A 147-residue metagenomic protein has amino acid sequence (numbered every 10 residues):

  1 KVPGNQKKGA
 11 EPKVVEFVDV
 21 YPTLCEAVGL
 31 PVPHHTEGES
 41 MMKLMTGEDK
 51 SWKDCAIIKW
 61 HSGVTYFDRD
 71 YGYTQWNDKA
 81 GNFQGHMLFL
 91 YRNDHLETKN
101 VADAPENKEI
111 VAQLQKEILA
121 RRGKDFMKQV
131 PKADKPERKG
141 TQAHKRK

Functional and structural regions predicted by a protein language model:
Q6, K13, V18-R92, L96 (+2 more regions): C-terminal cap/loop subdomain of S1 sulfatases and analogous C-terminal strand-loop tails that border
K7-A10, A104: Active-site oxyanion-binding pockets that recognize sulfate/phosphate
V101-N107: Active-site-proximal N-terminal segment of extracellular/periplasmic enzymes that hydrolyze or transfer
I110-L114: Short amphipathic alpha-helical coupling segments at ligand-binding clamshell hinges and other catalytic/signaling
